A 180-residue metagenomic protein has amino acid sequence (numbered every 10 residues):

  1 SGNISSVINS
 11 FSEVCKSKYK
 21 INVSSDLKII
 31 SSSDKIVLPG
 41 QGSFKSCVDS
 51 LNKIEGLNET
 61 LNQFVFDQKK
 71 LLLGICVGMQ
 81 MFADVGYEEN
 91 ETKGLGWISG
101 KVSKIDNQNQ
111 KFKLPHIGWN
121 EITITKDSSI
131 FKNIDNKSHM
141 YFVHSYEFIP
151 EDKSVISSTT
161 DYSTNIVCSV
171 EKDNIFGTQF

Functional and structural regions predicted by a protein language model:
S1-K70, V77, N90, K101-D106 (+1 more regions): N-terminal beta1-alpha1 cap of cysteine-dependent amidohydrolase-like domains
I21, L72-L73, L95, I156 (+1 more regions): Hydrophobic/aromatic residues located in beta-strands of well-ordered beta-sheets within soluble catalytic
S32-S33, D67-K69, I98, T125 (+2 more regions): Structured helix-beta-strand junction loops
P39, H144, Q179: Short beta-strand segments
S46, F82-A83: Glycine/Thr-rich phosphate-binding loops of Rossmann-like dinucleotide-binding domains
E59, V85-Y162: Pocket-forming structural segment of enzyme catalytic cores
C76-F82: Glycine-rich nucleophile elbow surrounding the catalytic serine of serine-hydrolase chemistry
E151, T160-F180: A glycine-centered loop/beta-turn motif at secondary-structure junctions
